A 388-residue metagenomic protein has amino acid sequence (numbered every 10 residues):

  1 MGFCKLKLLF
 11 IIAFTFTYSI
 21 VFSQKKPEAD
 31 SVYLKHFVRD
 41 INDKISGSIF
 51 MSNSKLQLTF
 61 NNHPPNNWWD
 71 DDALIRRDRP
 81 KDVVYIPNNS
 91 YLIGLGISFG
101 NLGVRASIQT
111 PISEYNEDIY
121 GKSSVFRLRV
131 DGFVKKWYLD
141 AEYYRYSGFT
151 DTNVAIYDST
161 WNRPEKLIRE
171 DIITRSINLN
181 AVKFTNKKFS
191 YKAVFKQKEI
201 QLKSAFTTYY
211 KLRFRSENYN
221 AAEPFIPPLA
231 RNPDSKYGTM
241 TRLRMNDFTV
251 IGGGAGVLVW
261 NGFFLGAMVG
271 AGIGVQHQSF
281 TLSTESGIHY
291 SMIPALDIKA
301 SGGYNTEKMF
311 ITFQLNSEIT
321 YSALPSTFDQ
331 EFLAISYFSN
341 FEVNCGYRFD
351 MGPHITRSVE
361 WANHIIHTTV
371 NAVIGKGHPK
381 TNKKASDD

Functional and structural regions predicted by a protein language model:
I41-G47, Y91, G100-V104, K135-L139 (+5 more regions): Outer-envelope beta-barrel architecture signal
D43-I45, P87-I93, K122-F126, F133 (+6 more regions): Residues that define the transmembrane beta-barrel architecture of outer-membrane proteins
I49, V84, I93-F99, L128-V134 (+6 more regions): Residues on the lipid-exposed face of transmembrane beta-strands in outer-membrane beta-barrel proteins
M51-Q57, F99-G103, I108-E114, V134-K136 (+8 more regions): Transmembrane beta-strands of outer-membrane beta-barrel pores
K55-L92, S107-G121: Surface-exposed strand-loop-strand hairpins of Gram-negative outer-membrane beta-barrel proteins
T59-N66, I108, N116-G121, D151-S159 (+5 more regions): Outer-membrane beta-barrel translocator domains and adjoining extracellular loop/strand segments of Gram-negative
R129-R244, K380-D388: Outer-membrane pore/translocation modules
L179-A181, Y337-D388: Outer-membrane beta-barrel "beta-signal"
